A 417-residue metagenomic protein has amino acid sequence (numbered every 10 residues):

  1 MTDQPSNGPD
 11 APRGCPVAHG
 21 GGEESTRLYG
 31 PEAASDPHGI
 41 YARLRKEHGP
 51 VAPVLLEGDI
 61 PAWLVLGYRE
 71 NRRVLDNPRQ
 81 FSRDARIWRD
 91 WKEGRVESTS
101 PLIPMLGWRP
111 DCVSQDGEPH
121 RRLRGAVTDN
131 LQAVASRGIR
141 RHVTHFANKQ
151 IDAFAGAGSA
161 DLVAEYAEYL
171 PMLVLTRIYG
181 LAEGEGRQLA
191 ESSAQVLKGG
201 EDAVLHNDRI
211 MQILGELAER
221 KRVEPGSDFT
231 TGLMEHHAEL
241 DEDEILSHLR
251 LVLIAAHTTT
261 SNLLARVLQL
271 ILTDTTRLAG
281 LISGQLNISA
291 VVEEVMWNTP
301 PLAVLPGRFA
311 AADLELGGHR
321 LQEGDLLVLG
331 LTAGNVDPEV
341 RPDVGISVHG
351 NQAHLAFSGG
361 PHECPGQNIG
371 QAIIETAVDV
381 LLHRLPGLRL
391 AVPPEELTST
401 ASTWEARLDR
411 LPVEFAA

Functional and structural regions predicted by a protein language model:
M1-A417: Cytochrome P450
